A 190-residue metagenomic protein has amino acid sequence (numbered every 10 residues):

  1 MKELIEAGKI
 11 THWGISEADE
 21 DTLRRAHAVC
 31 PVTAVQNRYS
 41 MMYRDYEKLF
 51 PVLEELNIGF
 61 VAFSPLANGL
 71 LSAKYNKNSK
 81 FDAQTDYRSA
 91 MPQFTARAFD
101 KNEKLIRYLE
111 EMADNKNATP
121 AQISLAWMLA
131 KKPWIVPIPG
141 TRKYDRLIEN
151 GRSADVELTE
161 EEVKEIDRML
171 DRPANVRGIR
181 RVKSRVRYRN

Functional and structural regions predicted by a protein language model:
M1, C30-T33, P51-E54, K77-D82 (+1 more regions): Short, hinge-like loop/turn segments at secondary-structure boundaries
M1-M41, K48, I58-G59: Glycine/proline-rich, positively charged, aromatic-decorated active-site loop/lid region on the catalytic face
K9-H12, E110-A126: Acyl activation and transfer enzymes in specialized metabolism, enriched for ANL adenylate-forming modules
W13, V35, L53, F60-F63 (+4 more regions): Conserved, mostly hydrophobic/aromatic
I15-S16, S64, A118, P137-G140: Active-site-adjacent beta-strand anchor residues
D19, Y39-D45, S64-L71, W127 (+1 more regions): Glycine-rich beta-alpha junction loops
D45-Q84, T119: Aromatic-lined glycan-binding groove of carbohydrate-active enzymes
E55-L56, A83-E111, N115, A130 (+3 more regions): Terminal-tail/helix-coil boundary detector
